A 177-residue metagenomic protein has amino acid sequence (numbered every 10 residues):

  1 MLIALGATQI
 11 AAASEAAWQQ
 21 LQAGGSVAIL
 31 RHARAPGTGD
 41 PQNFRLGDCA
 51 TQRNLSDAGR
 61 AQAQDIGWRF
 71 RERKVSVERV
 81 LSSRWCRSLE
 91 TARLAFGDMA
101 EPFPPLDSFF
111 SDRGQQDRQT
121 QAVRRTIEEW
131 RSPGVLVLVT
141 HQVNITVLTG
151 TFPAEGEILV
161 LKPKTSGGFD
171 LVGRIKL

Functional and structural regions predicted by a protein language model:
M1-L2: N-terminal export leaders
A7-T8: N-terminal signal peptide c-region/cleavage motif recognized by signal peptidases
S14-P105, F109-R113, R118-Q121, T151-L177: Active-site-proximal alpha-helix that buttresses catalytic centers in soluble enzyme cores
Q19-Q20, E128-W130: A short acidic-Thr-Gly-centered motif at the start of a beta-strand
G25-V27, S132-T140: Generic beta-sheet signal
T120-E129: A short, acidic, amphipathic alpha-helical segment used as a generic capping/interface helix at domain edges
E129-G134, K164-S166: A short, structured loop/turn motif at beta-sheet edges
